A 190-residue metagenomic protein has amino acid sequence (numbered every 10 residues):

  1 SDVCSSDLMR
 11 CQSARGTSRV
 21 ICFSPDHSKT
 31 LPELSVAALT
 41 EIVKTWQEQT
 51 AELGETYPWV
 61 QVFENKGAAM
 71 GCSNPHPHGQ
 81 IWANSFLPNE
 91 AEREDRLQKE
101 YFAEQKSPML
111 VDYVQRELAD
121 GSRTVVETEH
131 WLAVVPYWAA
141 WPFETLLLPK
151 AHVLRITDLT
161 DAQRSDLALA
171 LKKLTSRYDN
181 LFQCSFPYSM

Functional and structural regions predicted by a protein language model:
D2-S5: Short, small-residue-biased leader/transition segments that mark boundaries at the very start of proteins
D7-L8, T175: A generic local structural motif
L8-M9, D120: Short, P/G- and charge-enriched loop/turn segments at secondary-structure junctions
M9, R15, L31, E104-Q105 (+1 more regions): Glycine-rich, acidic/polar active-site loops that bind/position phosphate-bearing ligands
M9-G16, P136-W141: Short glycine/proline-enriched loop/turn "hinge" motifs that connect secondary-structure elements and lie
S18-F102: Long, hydrophobic, well-ordered secondary-structure blocks that form the structural core and pocket-lining surfaces
E55-V60, A68-S73, A83-M190: Conserved His + Asp/Glu catalytic blocks
